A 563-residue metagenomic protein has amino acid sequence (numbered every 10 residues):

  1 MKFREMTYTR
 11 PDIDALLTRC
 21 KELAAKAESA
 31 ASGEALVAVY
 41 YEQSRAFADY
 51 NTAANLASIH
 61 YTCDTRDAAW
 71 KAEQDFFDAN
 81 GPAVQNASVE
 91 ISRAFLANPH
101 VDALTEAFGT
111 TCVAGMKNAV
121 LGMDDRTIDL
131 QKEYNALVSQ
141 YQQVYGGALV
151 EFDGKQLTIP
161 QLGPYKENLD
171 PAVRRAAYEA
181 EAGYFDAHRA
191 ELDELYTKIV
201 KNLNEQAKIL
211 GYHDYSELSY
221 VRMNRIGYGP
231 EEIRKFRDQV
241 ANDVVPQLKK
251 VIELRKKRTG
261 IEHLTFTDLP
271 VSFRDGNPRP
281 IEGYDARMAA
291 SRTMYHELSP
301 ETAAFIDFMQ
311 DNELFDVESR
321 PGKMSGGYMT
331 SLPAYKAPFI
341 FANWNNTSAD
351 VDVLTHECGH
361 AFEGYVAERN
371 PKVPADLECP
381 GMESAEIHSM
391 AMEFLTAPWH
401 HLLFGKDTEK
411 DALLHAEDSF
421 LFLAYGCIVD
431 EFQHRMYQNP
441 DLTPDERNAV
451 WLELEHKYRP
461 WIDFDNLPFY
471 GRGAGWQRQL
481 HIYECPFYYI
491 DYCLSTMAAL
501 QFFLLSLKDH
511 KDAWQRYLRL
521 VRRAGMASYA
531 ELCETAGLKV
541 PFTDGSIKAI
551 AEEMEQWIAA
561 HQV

Functional and structural regions predicted by a protein language model:
M1-P278: A well-structured
G115-K117, G227, E318, L354 (+5 more regions): C-terminal, non-catalytic "cap/extension" segments appended to globular domains
G122-M123, E179-H188, Y228-R234, L269-P280 (+4 more regions): Glycine- and acidic
Y196-H213, V251-R255, G359-R369, M390-D407: Long, well-ordered alpha-helical segments
P230-E231, L254, R258, L298-E301 (+4 more regions): Inter-helical turn/loop segments and adjacent helix faces that build the functional surface of alpha-helical bundle
N242-D243, A367-E368, C379-D407, H415-A416 (+2 more regions): Post-HExxH zinc-binding segment in Zn-dependent metallohydrolases
R274-A334, T347-S348: Auxiliary, metal-adjacent structural segments of Zn-dependent hydrolase domains
A342-E368, S389, F394, F432 (+1 more regions): Active-site recognition of the HExxH zinc-binding catalytic motif
